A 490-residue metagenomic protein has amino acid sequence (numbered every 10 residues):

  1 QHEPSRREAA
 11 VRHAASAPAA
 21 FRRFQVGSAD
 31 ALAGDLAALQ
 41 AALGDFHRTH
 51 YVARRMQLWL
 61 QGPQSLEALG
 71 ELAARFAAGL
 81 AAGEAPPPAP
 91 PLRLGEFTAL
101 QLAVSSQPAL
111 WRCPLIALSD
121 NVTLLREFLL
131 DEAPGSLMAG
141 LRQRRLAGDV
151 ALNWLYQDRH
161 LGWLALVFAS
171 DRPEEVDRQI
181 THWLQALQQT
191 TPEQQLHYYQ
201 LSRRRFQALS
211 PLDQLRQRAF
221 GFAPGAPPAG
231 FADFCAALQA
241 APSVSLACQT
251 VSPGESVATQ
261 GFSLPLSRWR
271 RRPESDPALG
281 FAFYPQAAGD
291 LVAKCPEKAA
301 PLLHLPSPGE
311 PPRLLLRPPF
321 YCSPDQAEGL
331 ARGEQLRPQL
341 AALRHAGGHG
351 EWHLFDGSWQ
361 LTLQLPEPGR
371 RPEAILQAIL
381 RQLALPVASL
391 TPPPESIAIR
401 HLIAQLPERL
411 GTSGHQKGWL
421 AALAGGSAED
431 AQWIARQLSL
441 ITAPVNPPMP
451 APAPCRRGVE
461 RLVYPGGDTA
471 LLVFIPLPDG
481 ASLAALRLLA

Functional and structural regions predicted by a protein language model:
Q1-F46, L137, G148-L152, R178-P224 (+5 more regions): Acidic/histidine-enriched segments that form metal/cofactor-coordinating and catalytic pocket/exosite environments
F21, V52, Q57-R112, Q260-A287 (+1 more regions): An aromatic/glycine/proline-enriched structural segment found at the starts of mature extracellular/organellar domains
L32-A33, Q57-L60, R126, A165-D171 (+3 more regions): Second-shell loop/turn segments in exported
R48-R54, Y156-G162, P308-P311, W352-S358 (+2 more regions): Short, flexible turn/loop "capping" segments at secondary-structure junctions
L66-E71, R172-R178, G254-A258, P324-A327 (+3 more regions): Short, conserved charged micro-motifs
L118-L129, P308-W352, Q377-I379, V473 (+1 more regions): Active/ligand-binding-proximal structured segments within catalytic/core domains that scaffold catalytic residues
L130-S170, R337-F355, L472-L477, A490: A structural supersecondary motif
L238-D325, G329-R337: Segments forming glycine/polar-rich beta-alpha architectures that bind adenosine-containing cofactors
